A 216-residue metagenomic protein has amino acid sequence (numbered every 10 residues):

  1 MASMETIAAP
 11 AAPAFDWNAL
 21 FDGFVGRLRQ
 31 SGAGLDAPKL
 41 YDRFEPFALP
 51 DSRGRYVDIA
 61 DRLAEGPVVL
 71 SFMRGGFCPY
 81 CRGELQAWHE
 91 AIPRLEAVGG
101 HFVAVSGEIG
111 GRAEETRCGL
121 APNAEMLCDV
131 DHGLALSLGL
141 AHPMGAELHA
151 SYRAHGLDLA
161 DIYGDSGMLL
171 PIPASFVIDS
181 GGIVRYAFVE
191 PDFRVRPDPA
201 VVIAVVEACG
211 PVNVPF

Functional and structural regions predicted by a protein language model:
M1-K39: A glycine/proline-hinged amphipathic helix-loop "lid/cap" segment that gates access to hydrophobic ligand pockets
D22-R29, G110, H149-L159, E207-P215: Short, positively charged
G26-A60: N-terminal "domain-start" segment that seeds a small globular fold
I59-W88: Short active-site neighborhood of thiol/selenol oxidoreductases, capturing the structured segment around
E84-S137: Structural microenvironment flanking redox-active thiols in thiol-disulfide oxidoreductases
D129-V195: Thiol/selenol-based redox catalytic cores and closely related redox-interacting motifs
P191-V212: A short, polar/charged loop-to-alpha-helix boundary motif
